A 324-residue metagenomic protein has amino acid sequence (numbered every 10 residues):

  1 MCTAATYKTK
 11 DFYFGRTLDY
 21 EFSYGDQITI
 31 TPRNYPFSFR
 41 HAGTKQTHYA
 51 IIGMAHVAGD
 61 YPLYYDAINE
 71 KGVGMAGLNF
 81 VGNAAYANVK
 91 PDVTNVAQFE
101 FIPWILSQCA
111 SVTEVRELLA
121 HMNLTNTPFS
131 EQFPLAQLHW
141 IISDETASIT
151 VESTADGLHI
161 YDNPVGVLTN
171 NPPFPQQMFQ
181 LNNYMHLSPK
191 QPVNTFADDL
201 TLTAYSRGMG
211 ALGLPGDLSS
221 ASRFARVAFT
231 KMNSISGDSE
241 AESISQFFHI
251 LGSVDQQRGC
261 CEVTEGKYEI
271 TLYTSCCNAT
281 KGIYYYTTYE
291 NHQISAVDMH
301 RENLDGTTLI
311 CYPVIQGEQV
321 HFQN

Functional and structural regions predicted by a protein language model:
M1-V93, H121, N126, C311-I315 (+1 more regions): A contiguous strand-loop segment
M1-Y13, L118, T127-S130, L135-A136 (+2 more regions): C-terminus-biased signal that marks the final domain/tail of proteins
K8-D11, N69-K71, S143-A147, E152-G157 (+2 more regions): Short acidic-glycine loop/turn motifs at beta-strand connectors
G15, A76-G77, V151-E152, Y161 (+1 more regions): Beta-strand residues in well-ordered beta-sheet regions across diverse protein folds
Y20-F22, V81-N83, D156-H159, G166 (+1 more regions): Short, surface-exposed beta-strand-loop junctions and turns on beta-sheet-rich folds
D92-P128, E240-F248: Proteins synthesized as precursors that undergo proteolytic processing into mature forms
H121-H159: Catalytic cofactor-binding cores of redox enzymes
